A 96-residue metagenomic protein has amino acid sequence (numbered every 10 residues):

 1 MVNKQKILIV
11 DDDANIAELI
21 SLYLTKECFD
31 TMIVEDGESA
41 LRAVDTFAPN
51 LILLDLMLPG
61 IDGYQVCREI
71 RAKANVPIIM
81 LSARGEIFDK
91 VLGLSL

Functional and structural regions predicted by a protein language model:
M1-L96: N-terminal/domain-start alpha-helical segments
